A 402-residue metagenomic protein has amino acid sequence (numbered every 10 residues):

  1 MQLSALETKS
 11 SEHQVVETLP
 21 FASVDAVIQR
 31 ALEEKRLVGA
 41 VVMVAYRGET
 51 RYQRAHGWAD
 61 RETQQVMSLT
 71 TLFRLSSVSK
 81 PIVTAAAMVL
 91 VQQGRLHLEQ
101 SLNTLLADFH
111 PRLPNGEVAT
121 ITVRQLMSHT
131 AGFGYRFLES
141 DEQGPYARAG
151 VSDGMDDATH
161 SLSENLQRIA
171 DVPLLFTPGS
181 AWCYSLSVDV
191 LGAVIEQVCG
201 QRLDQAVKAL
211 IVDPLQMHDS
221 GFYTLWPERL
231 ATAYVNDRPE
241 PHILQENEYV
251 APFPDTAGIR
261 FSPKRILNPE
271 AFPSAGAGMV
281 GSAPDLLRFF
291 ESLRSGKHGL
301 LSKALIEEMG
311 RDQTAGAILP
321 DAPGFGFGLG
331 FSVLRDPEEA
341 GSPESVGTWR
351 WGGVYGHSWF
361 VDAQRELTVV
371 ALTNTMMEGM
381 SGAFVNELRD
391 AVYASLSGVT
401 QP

Functional and structural regions predicted by a protein language model:
L3, H13-L75, G382, N386 (+1 more regions): Short, conserved catalytic-motif segment at the N-terminal edge
P20, V24, L75, S79 (+5 more regions): Hydrophobic (often cysteine-bearing) scaffold residues that line and stabilize catalytic clefts of nucleotide/cofactor
I28, V42, G48, K80-V83 (+10 more regions): Residue-level preference for non-acidic, small/hydrophobic
R30-M43, E62-L126, L175-S185, S274-A277: Short active-site loop at a secondary-structure junction that contains or immediately precedes the catalytic residue(s)
R51, V354, W359-F360, E366-T375: Short, well-ordered beta-strand elements
A55-G57, E246, T373: Short clusters of small/polar residues that mark proteolytic maturation junctions
L113-P343: Short, surface-exposed loop or secondary-structure junction motifs that flank catalytic or metal-binding residues
S295, L305, G310-A317, D336 (+1 more regions): Short, gly/Ser/Thr-rich active-site loops of penicillin-recognizing serine hydrolases
